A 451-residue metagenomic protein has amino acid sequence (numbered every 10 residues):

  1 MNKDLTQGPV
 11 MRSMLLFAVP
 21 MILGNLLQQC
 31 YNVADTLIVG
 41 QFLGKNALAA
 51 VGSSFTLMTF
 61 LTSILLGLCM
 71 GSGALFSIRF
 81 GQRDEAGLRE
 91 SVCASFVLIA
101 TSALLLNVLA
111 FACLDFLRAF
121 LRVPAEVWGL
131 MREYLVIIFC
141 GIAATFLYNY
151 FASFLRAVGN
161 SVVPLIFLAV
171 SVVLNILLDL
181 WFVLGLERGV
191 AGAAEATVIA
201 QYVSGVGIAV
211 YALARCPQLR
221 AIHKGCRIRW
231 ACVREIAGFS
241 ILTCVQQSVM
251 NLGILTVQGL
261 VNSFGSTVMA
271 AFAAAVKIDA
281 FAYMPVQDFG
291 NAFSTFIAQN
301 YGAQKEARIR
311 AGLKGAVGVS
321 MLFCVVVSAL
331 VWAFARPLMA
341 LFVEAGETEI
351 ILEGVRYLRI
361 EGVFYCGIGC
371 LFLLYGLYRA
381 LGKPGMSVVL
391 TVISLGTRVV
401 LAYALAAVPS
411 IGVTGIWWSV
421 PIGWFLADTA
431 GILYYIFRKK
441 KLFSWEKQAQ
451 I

Functional and structural regions predicted by a protein language model:
M1-A18, F76-G141, G185-I241, I297-F364 (+1 more regions): Short alpha-helical transmembrane segments in multi-pass integral membrane proteins
Q7, M11-C30, A34, L57-I64 (+7 more regions): Residue-level signal for short hydrophobic patches within transmembrane helices of multi-pass membrane transporters
L16-D35, I137, S171, A200-S204 (+3 more regions): Transmembrane helical elements of multi-pass membrane transporters/channels
L26, C30-L48, R118-A125, W181-R188 (+6 more regions): Helix-terminus/linker motif at the lipid-water interface of multi-pass membrane proteins
K45-T56, L135, A194, S266-F281 (+2 more regions): Small-residue hotspots at the loop-to-helix junctions and early N-terminal turns of transmembrane alpha-helices
L48-V108, T145-P164, A271-A335, I368-L390: Small-residue-rich hydrophobic transmembrane alpha-helices
F60-S63, N175-D179, G205-A209, F281-M284 (+3 more regions): Hydrophobic transmembrane alpha-helices of multi-pass small-molecule transporters
C69, I137-R156, P164-V172, A193-I208 (+4 more regions): Short runs within selected transmembrane alpha-helices of multi-pass transporters and secretion channels
